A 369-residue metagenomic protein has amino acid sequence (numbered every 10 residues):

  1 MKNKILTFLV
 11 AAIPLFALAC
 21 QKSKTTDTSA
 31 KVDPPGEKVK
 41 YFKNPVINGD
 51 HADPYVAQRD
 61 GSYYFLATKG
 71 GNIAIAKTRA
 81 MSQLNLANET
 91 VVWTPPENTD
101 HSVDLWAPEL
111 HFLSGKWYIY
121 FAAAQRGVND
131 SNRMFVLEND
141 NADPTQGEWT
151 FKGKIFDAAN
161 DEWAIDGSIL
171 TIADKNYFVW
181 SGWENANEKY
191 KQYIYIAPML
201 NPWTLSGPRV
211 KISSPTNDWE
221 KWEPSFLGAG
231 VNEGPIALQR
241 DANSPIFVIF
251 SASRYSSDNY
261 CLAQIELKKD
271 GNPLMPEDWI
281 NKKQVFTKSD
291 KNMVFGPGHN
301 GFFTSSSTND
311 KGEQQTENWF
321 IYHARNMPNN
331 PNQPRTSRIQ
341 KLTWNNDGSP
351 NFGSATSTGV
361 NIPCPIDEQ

Functional and structural regions predicted by a protein language model:
M1-V32: Bacterial Sec-dependent N-terminal signal peptides
C20-Q369: Carbohydrate-active catalytic/glycan-binding domains of CAZyme proteins, especially the secreted or lumenal ectodomains
